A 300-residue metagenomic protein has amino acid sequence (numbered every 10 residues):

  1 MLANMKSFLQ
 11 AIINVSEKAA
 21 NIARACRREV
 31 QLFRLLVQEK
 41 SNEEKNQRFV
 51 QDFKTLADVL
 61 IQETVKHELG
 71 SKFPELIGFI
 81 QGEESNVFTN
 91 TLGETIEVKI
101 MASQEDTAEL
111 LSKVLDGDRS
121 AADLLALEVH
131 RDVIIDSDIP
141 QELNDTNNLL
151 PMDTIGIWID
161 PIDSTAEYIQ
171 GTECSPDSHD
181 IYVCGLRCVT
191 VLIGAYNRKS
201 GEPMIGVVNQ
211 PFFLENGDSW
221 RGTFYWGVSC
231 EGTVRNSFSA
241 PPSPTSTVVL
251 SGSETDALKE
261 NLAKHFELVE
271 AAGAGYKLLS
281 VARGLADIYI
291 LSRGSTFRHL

Functional and structural regions predicted by a protein language model:
M1-I162, S178-Y182, S200: N-terminal subdomain of lithium-sensitive/metallo-dependent phosphomonoesterases centered on the IMPase/IPPase/PAP
A3-K6, I12, A19, F212-E215 (+1 more regions): An extended, acidic
E29, N86-F88, T165, N197 (+3 more regions): Short loop/turn segments at secondary-structure transitions that flank enzyme active sites
K66, G70, D145-N147, L192-I193 (+2 more regions): Short amphipathic alpha-helical segments and helix-helix/interface helices
E83, N209, S292: Conserved residues at the C-terminal ends of beta-strands
N148-V228: DPxDG-like acidic metal-binding loop motif
